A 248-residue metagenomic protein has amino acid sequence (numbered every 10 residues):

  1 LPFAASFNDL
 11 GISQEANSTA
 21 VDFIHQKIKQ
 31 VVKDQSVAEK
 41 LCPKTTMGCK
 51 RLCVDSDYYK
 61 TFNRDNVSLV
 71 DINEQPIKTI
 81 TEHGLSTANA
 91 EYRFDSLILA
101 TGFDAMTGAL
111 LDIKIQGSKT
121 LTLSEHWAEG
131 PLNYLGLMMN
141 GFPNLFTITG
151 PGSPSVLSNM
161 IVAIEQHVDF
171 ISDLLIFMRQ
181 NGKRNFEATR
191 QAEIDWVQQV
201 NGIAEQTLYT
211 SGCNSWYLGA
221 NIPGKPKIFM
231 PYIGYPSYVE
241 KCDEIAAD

Functional and structural regions predicted by a protein language model:
L1-D248: N-terminal FAD-binding dinucleotide-binding subdomain shared by FAD-dependent oxidases/monooxygenases
